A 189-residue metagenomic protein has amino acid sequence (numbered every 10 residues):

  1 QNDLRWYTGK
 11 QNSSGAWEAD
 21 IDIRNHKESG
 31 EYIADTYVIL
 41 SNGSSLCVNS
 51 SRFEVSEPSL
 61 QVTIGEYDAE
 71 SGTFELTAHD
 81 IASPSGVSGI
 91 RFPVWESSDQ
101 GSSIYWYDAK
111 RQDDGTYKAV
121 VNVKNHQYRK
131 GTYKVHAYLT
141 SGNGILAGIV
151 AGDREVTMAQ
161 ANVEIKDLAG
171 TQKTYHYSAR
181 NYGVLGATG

Functional and structural regions predicted by a protein language model:
L4-R5, Q11-D22, G30, Y105 (+2 more regions): Aromatic sugar-binding surface patches on proteins that engage polysaccharides or sugar-phosphate polymers
I33-I39, P93, K134-T140: Extracellular recognition modules
I39-S44, T140-L146: Short, solvent-exposed loop/turn segments at the edges of extracellular beta-sandwich modules
S45-F53, I145-V156, A161: Edge beta-strands of extracellular beta-sandwich domains
E57-I64: Proline-enriched interdomain boundary motifs that mark the N-terminal boundary and often initiate the first structured
G72-T77: Structural beta-strand segments of beta-rich domains
H79-P84, W95-S97: Acidic, Ser/Thr
G89-W95: Beta-strand signatures of extracellular beta-sandwich domains
